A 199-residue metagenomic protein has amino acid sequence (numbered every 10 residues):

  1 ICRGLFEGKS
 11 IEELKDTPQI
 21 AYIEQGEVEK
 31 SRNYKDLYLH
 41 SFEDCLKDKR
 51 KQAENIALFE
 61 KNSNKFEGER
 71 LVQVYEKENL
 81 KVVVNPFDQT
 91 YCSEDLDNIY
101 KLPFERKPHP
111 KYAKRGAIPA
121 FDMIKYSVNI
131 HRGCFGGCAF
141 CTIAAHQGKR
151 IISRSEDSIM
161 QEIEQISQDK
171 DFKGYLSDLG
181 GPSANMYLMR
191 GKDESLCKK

Functional and structural regions predicted by a protein language model:
I1-I124: Flexible, acidic/Gly-rich N-terminal and inter-domain linker regions that tether and position cofactor-handling modules
N98-K199: Conserved Radical SAM active-site core
